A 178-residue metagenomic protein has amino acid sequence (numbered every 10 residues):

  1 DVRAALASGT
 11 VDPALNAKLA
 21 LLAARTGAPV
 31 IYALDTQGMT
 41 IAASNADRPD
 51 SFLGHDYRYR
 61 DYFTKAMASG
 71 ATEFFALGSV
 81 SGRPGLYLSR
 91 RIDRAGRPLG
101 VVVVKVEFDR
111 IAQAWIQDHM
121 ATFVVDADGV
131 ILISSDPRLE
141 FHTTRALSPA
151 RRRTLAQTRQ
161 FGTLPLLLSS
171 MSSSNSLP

Functional and structural regions predicted by a protein language model:
D1-A14, T36-P49: Extracellular/periplasmic ligand-binding regions of membrane signal-transduction receptors
D1-S8, A24-A28, A71: Juxtamembrane extracytoplasmic/periplasmic/luminal helical "stalk" adjacent to the first N-terminal
D12-R25, D56-R58, V101-T154: Solvent-exposed, extracytoplasmic
R25, A43-A114: Extracytoplasmic/periplasmic ligand-binding sensor regions of membrane-associated signaling proteins
P29-A33, T122-F123: Short, hydrophobic-rich beta-strand element in sensory/regulatory alpha-beta domains
D35-A42, V125-I131: Short, glycine-anchored, charge-dense loop/turn motifs used at functional sites
G38-M39, G82, G96-R97, G129 (+1 more regions): Detector for glycine-centered tight turns/loop "hinges" at secondary-structure junctions
P149-P178: Extracellular/periplasmic juxtamembrane segments that couple receptor/chemosensory ectodomains to their
